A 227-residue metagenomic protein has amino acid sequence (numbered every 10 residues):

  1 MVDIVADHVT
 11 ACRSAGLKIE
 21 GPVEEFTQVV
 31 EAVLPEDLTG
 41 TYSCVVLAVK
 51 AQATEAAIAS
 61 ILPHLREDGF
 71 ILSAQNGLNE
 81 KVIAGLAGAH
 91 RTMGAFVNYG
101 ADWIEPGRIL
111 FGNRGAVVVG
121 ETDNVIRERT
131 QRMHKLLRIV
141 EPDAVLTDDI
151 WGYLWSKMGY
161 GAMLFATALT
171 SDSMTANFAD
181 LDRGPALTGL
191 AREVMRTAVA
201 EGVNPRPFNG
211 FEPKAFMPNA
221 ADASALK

Functional and structural regions predicted by a protein language model:
M1-E24: NAD(P)+-binding Rossmann beta1-loop-alpha1 motif at the extreme N-terminus of oxidoreductases
V2, L47-A48, S73-A74, D148-D149 (+1 more regions): Active-site-adjacent beta-strand anchor residues
D3, P207-K227: C-terminal active-site/capping subdomain that shapes the small-molecule cofactor and substrate pocket of enzyme
D3-V5, V23, E36, Q75 (+4 more regions): Residues at the C-termini of beta-strands that transition into short coil/loop
P22-V29, G120-N124: Active-site-adjacent segment of FAD-dependent monooxygenases/related oxidoreductases
E24-R108: Rossmann-like NAD(P)(H) cofactor-binding subdomain of soluble oxidoreductases
H64, L86-R91, I104, L110-F211: Internal alpha-helical scaffold of NAD(P)-dependent oxidoreductase catalytic cores
